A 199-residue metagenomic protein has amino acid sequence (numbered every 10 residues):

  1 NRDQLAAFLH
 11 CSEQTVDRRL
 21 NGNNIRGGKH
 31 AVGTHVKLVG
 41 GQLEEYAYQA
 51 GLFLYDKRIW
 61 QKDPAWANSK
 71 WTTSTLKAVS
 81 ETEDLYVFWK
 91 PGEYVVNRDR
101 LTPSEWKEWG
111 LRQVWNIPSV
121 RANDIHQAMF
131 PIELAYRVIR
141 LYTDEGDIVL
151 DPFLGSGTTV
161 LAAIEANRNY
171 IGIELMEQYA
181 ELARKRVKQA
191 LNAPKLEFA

Functional and structural regions predicted by a protein language model:
N1-L182: Core catalytic lobe of class I
R184-A199: S-adenosyl-L-methionine
